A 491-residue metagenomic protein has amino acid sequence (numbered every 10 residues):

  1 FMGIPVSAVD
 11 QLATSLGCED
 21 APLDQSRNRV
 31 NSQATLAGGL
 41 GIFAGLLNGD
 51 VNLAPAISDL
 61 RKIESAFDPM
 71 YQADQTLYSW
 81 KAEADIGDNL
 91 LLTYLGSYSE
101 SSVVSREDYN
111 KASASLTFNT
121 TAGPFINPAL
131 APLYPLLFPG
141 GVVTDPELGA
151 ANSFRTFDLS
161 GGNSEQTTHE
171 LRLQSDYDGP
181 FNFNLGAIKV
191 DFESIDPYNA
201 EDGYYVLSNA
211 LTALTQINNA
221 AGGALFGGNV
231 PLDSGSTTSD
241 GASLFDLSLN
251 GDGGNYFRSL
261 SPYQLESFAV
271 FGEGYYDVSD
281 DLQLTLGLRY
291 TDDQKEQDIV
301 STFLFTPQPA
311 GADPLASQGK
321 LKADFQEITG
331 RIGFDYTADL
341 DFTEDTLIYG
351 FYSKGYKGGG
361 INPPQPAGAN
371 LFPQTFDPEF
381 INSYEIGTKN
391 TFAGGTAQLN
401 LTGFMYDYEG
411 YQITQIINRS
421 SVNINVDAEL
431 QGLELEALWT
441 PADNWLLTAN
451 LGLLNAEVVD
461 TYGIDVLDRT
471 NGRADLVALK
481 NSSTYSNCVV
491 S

Functional and structural regions predicted by a protein language model:
F1, Q75, S99-E107, K111-A112 (+9 more regions): Structural signature of outer-membrane beta-barrel domains
F1-E64, N110-F157, E201-R258, E296-D324 (+3 more regions): Solvent-exposed loop segments that connect transmembrane elements
P55-I57, R61-K62, L91, S102-S105: Short, solvent-exposed loop/turn elements at domain surfaces
P69-Q75, S160-Q166, S261-S267, L321-E327 (+5 more regions): Transmembrane beta-barrel outer-membrane domains
D74-Q75, S79-S101, S153-V300, D324 (+2 more regions): Face-selective signature of the C-terminal outer-membrane beta-barrel domain
E83-D85, L91-S97, V104-E107, D339-D341 (+5 more regions): Membrane-embedded beta-barrel scaffold of Gram-negative outer-membrane proteins
L173-D176, N182, G186-F192, S261-Q398 (+1 more regions): Structural signature of Gram-negative outer-membrane beta-barrels, strongest in the C-terminal barrel of TonB-dependent
